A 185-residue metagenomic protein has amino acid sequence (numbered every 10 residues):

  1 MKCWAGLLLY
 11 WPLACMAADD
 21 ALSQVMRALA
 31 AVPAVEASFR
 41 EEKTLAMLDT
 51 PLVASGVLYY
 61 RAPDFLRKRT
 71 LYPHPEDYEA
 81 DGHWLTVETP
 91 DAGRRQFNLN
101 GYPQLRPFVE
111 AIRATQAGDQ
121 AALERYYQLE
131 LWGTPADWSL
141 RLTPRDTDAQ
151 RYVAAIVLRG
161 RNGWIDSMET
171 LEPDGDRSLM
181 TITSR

Functional and structural regions predicted by a protein language model:
K2-A14: Bacterial N-terminal signal peptides
A14-P51: N-terminal leader/targeting segments and the immediate start of mature chains
F39, L66-T70, L85-V87, L140-L142 (+1 more regions): Short hydrophobic/aromatic-rich beta-strand segments that constitute the beta-sheet cores of beta-sandwich/beta-barrel
A46, H74-E76, D148-A149: Short beta-strands and strand-coil junctions in structured, solvent-facing domains, enriched
V53-S55, D81, Q150-A154: Short, surface-exposed coil-to-beta transition loops
V57-E110, S178: An acidic-aromatic
D91-W138: Flexible, surface-exposed loop/linker segments and immediately adjacent secondary-structure boundaries
Q120-R185: Gly/Pro-enriched, hydrophobic low-complexity segments that function as extracytoplasmic propeptides/linkers
